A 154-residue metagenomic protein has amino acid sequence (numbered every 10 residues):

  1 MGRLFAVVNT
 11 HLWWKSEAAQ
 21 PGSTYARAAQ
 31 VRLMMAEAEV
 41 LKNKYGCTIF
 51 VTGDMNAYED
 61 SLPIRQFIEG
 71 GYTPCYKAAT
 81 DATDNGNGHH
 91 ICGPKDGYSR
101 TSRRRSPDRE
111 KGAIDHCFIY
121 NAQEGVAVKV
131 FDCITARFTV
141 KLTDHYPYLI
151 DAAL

Functional and structural regions predicted by a protein language model:
M1-W13, A152-L154: Beta-strand-turn-beta hairpins that frame and shape the catalytic cleft of phosphate-ester-processing enzymes
R3-A6, S23-A29, P107-K111: Glycine-rich, flexible loop segments associated with nucleotide phosphate handling
H11, A18, E124-V126: N-terminal processing/targeting junctions
W13-R27: Acidic/histidine-rich helix-loop elements that form or flank divalent-metal/phosphate-binding sites at the catalytic
S23-G46: A long, amphipathic alpha-helix that forms part of the scaffold/cap immediately adjacent to metal-dependent active
E39-F50, N56-L154: Metal-dependent phosphoester-hydrolase catalytic domains
